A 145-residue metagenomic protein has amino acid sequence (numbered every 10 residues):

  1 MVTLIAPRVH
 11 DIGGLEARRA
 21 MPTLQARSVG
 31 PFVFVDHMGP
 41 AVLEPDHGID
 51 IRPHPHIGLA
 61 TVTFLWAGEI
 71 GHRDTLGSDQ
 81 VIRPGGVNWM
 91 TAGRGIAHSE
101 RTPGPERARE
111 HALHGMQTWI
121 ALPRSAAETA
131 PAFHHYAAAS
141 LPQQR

Functional and structural regions predicted by a protein language model:
M1-P7: Short, Gly/Pro- and small/polar-rich lid/capping loops
H10-W66, G115, L141-R145: A short glycine-rich, His/Asp/Glu-containing loop-to-beta-strand
A41-V42, G71, A97, P123-A127: Short, acidic Gly/Pro/Ser/Thr-rich loop/turn segments
I49-I51, L76-S78, R101-A108: Catalytic micro-motifs at enzyme active sites that drive phosphoryl/nucleotidyl and oxygen chemistry
V62-P84, S99: A short beta-strand-loop-beta hairpin characteristic of the jelly-roll/cupin
G93-S125: Ligand-binding loop in jelly-roll beta-barrel domains
H114, A121-R145: Conserved, well-structured core segments that form or line functional sites
